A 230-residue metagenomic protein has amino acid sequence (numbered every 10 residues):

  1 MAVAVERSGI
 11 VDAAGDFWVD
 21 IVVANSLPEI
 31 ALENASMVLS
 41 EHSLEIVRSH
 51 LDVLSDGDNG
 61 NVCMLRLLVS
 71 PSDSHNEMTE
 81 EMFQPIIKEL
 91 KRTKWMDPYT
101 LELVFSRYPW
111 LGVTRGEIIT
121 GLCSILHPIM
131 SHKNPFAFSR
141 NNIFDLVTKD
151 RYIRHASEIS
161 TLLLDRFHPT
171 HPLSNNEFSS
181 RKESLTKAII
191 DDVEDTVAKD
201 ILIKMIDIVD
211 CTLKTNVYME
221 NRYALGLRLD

Functional and structural regions predicted by a protein language model:
M1-L44, H50-S55, S72-K94, K149 (+5 more regions): Regulatory modules associated with amino-acid/nitrogen control
A13-G15, N61, N221: Short flexible coil/turn linkers enriched for glycine and charged/polar residues that connect secondary-structure
W18, M64-R66, A224: Broad gene-expression machinery/nucleic-acid interaction feature
V19-V22, L68, T120, L163-L164: Short glycine-rich or small-residue beta-strand-to-loop segments that form or flank ligand, phosphate, metal/Fe-S
V47, L51-W110, T120-P135: Feature marking long nucleic-acid-engaging regions of large polymerase/nuclease enzymes
M96-Y99, R107-S124, P128-D230: Conserved internal helical-beta-strand scaffold that buttresses enzyme catalytic cores
